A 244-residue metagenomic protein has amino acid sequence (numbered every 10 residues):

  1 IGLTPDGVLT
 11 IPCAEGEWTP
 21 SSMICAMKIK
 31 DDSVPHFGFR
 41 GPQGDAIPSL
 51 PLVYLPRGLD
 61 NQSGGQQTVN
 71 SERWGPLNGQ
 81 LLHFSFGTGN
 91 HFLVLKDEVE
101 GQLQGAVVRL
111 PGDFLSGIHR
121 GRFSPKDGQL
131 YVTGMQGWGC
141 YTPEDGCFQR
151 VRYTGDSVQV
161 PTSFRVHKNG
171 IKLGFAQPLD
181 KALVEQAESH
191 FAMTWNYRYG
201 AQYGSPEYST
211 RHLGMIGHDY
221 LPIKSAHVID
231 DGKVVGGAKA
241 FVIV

Functional and structural regions predicted by a protein language model:
I1-S163, H167-G170, K181: Beta-propeller domains with acidic blade repeats across secreted/periplasmic ectodomains and cytosolic WD/CNH propellers
H119, T162, K224-A226, V234: Residue-level detector of beta-strand structural context in well-folded domains
N169-L173, A240: Structural beta-strand segments of beta-rich domains
G174-I229: Short, surface-exposed alpha-helix to beta-strand junction/turn motifs within ectodomains of secreted and cell-envelope
V228-V244: A surface-exposed beta-strand-loop module
